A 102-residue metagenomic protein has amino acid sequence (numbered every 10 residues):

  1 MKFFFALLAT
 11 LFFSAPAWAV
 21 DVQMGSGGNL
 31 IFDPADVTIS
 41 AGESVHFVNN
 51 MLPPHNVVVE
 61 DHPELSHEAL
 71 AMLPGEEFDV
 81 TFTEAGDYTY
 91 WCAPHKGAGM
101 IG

Functional and structural regions predicted by a protein language model:
M1-F4: Positively charged n-region of N-terminal signal peptides that target proteins for export
A6-L7, A17: Cleavable N-terminal signal peptides
A17-G102: Extracytoplasmic copper-binding redox domains, predominantly the cupredoxin/blue-copper superfamily
